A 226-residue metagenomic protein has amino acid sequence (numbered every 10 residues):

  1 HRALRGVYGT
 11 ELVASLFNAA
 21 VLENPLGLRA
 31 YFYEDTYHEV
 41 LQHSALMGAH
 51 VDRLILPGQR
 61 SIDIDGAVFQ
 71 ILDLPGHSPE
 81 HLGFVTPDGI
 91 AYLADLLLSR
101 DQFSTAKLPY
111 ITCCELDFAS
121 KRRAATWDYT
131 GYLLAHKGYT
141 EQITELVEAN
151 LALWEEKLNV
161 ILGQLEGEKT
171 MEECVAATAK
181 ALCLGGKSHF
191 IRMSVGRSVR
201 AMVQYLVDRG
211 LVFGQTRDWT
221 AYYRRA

Functional and structural regions predicted by a protein language model:
H1-R5, K121-R122, V203: Short amphipathic alpha-helical segments and helix-helix/interface helices
H1-S61: Active-site HxH/HxHxD metal-binding segment of metal-dependent hydrolases
L4, Y8-V13, Q70, L98 (+5 more regions): A structural signal for the main folded, soluble domain(s) of proteins
V7-T10, T86-G89, D128-Y129, E166-K169: Short glycine/proline-enriched coil/turn segments at helix->beta-strand junctions
A20, R100, E141, A181-L182: Feature marks short, surface-exposed loop/turn motifs that line or immediately flank catalytic pockets and channel
Y31-F32, V68-L158: Metallo-beta-lactamase
S61-D63, G83: Residue-level detector of beta-strand face positions
V160-A226: C-terminal regulatory/interaction regions
